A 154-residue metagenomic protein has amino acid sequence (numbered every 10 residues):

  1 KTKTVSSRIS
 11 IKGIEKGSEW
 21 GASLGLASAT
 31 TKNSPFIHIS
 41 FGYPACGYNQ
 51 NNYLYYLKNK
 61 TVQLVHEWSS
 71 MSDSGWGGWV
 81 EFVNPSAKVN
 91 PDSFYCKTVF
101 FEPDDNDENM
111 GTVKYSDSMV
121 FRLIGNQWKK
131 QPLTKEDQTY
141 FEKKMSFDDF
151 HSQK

Functional and structural regions predicted by a protein language model:
K1, N33-C46, N90-E102: Short beta-strand elements that form the blades of beta-propeller/WD-repeat-like and other beta-sheet-rich scaffold
K1-G17, Y53-M71, Y115-P132: Surface-exposed loop/turn elements that mediate protein-protein interactions on large endomembrane-trafficking
K1-S23, K143-K154: Terminal domain-start segments
E19-S34, F82-P91: Structural signature of eukaryotic scaffold interfaces centered on beta-propeller domains
A27-S40, L54-L57: Gram-negative (and chloroplast) outer-membrane scaffold detector with strong preference for beta-barrel transmembrane
S28, Y43-P44, M110: Residues embedded in well-ordered secondary-structure elements
G42-N51, M71-G77: His-enriched metal-coordination microenvironments in redox/metal-binding proteins
V62, W76-K154: Acidic, small-residue rich beta-repeat scaffolds with periodic aromatic anchors
